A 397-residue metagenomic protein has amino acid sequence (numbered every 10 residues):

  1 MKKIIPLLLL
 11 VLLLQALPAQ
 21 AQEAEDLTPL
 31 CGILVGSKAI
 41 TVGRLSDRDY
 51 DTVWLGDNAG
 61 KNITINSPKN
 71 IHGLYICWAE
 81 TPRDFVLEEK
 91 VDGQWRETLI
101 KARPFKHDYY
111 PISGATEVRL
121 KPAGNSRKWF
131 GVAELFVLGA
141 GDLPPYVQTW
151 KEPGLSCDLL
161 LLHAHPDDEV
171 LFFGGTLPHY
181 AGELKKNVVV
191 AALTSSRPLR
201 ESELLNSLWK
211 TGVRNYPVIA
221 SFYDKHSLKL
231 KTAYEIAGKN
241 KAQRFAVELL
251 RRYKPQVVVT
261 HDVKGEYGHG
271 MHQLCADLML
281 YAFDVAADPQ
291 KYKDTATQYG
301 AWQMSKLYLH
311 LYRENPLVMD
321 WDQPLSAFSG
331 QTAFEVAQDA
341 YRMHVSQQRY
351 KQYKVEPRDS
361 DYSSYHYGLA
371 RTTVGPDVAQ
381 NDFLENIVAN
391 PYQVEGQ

Functional and structural regions predicted by a protein language model:
M1-I4: Positively charged n-region of N-terminal signal peptides that target proteins for export
L7-A16: Bacterial N-terminal signal peptides
Q22-W54, Y180, V285-Q397: The feature marks non-catalytic terminal segments
D26-G60, T81-R83, P104-R252, L280-D284 (+1 more regions): Active-site rim/loop-helix segments in enzyme catalytic domains that contact anionic ligands
N58, N66-G73, A115: Extended extracellular/luminal ectodomain segments enriched in beta-structured repeat modules
P68-T81, L120-P122: A short beta-strand element within beta-rich, extracytoplasmic domains of secreted/secretory-pathway proteins
T81-Q94: Short, surface-exposed beta-strand/strand-loop-strand elements in extracellular ectodomains
L249-K291: Active-site adenylate/phosphate-handling loop in enzymes that bind or generate adenylated species
